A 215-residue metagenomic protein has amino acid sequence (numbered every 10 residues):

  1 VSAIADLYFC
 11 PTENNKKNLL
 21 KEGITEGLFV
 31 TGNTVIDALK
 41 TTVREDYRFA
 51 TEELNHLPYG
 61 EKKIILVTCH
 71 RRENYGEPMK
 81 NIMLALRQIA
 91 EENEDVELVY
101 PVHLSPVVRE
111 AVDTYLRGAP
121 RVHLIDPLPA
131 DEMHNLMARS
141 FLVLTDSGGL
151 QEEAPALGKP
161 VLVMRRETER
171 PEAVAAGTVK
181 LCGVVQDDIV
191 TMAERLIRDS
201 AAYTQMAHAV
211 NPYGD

Functional and structural regions predicted by a protein language model:
V1-Y100, S105-D215: Nucleotide-activated sugar donor-binding and catalytic core shared by glycosyltransferases and related lipid-linked
